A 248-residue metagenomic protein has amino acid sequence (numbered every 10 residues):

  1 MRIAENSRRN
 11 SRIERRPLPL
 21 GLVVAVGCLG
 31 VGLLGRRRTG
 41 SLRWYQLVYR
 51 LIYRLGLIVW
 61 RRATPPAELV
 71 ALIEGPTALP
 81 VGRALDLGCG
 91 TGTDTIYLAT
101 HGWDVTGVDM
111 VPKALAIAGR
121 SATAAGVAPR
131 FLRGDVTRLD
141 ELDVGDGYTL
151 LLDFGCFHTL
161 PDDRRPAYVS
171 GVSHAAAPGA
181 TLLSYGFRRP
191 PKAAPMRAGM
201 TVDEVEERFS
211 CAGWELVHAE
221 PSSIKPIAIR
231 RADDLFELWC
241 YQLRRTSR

Functional and structural regions predicted by a protein language model:
R2, N10-L85, T91-V144, L160-A175 (+1 more regions): Class I (Rossmann-like) S-adenosyl-L-methionine-dependent methyltransferase catalytic domain, capturing the SAM-binding
L152: A conserved beta-strand element that flanks and buttresses the S-adenosyl-L-methionine
G155, T159: Short catalytic micro-motifs in class I SAM-dependent methyltransferases
